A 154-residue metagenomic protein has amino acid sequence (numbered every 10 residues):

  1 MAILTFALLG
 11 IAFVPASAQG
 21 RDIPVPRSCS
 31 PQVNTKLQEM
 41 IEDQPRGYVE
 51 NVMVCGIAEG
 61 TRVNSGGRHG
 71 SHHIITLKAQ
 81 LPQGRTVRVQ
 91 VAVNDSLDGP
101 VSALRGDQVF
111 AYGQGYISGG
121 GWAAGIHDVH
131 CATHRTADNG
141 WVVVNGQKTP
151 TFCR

Functional and structural regions predicted by a protein language model:
A2-A12: Bacterial N-terminal signal peptides
A18-R154: OB-fold and OB-like single-stranded nucleic-acid-recognition modules and their adjacent interaction interfaces
